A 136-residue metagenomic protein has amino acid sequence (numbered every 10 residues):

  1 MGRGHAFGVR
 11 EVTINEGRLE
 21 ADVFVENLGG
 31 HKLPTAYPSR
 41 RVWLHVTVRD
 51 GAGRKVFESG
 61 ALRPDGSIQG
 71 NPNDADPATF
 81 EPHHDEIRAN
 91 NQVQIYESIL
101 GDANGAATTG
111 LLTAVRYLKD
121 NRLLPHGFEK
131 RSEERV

Functional and structural regions predicted by a protein language model:
M1-V136: Short, conserved sequence motifs used for protein processing/export or organelle targeting and for catalysis
